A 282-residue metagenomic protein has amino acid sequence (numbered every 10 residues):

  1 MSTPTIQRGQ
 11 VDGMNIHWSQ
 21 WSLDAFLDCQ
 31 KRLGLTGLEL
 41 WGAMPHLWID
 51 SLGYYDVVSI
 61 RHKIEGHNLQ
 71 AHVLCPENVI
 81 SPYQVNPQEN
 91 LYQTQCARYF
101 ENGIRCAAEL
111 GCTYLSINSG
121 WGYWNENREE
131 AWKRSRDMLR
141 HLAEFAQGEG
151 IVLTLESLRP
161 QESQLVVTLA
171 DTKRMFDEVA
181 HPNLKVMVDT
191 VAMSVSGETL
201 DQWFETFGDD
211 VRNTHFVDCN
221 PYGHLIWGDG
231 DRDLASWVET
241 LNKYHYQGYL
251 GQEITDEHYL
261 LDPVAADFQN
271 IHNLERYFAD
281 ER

Functional and structural regions predicted by a protein language model:
M1-N15, Q20-G34, R61, G111 (+2 more regions): Histidine-acidic metal/acid-base catalytic patches
T3-P4, A25, G66, Y83-K185 (+1 more regions): Active-site acidic/histidine proton-transfer and metal-coordination neighborhood in alpha/beta enzyme cores
H17, G42-M44, E77-I80, S119-Y123 (+4 more regions): Active-site-proximal loop/turn and secondary-structure-junction residues that shape catalytic pockets, frequently
T36-G37, Q70, T113, V152 (+1 more regions): Residue-level detector of anion-binding/catalytic polar loops
W41-I64, S119-E126: Glycine-rich, proline-tolerant flexible connector loops at the mouths of alpha/beta enzymes
I49, G53-D56, E89-C96, R128-A131 (+6 more regions): Residue-level preference for long, well-ordered alpha-helices that form the structural scaffold of enzyme catalytic
I64-H72: Glycine-rich, aromatic-flanked loop segments that form ligand/cofactor-binding clefts across common enzyme folds
